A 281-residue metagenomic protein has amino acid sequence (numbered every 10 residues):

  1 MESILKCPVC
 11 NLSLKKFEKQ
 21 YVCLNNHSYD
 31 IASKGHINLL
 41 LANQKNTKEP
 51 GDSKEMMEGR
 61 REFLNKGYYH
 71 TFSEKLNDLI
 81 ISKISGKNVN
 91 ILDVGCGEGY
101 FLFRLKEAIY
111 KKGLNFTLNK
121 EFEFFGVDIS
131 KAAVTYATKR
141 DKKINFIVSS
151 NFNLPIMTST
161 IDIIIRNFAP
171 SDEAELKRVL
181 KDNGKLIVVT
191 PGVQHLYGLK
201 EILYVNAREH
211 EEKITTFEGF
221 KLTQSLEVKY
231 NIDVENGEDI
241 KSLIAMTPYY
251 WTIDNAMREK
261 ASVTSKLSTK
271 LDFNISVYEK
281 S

Functional and structural regions predicted by a protein language model:
M1-E49: N-terminal auxiliary segments of SAM/dcSAM-dependent transferases
E2-S3, V228-S281: Conserved Class I S-adenosyl-L-methionine
N46, G51-K75, L79: Class I SAM-dependent methyltransferase Rossmann-like catalytic core, especially the SAM/SAH-binding loop
K87-G97: Conserved class I S-adenosyl-L-methionine
E98-L118: Conserved SAM-binding loop of SAM-dependent methyltransferases across substrates and taxa, primarily the Class I
S130: Conserved SAM/SAH-binding beta-strand->alpha-helix loop
F152-I163: A short acidic, Gly/Pro-enriched loop at the edge of an enzyme's catalytic core that lines a small-molecule cofactor
G184-Q194: Conserved beta-strand signature within the Rossmann-like core of class I S-adenosyl-L-methionine
